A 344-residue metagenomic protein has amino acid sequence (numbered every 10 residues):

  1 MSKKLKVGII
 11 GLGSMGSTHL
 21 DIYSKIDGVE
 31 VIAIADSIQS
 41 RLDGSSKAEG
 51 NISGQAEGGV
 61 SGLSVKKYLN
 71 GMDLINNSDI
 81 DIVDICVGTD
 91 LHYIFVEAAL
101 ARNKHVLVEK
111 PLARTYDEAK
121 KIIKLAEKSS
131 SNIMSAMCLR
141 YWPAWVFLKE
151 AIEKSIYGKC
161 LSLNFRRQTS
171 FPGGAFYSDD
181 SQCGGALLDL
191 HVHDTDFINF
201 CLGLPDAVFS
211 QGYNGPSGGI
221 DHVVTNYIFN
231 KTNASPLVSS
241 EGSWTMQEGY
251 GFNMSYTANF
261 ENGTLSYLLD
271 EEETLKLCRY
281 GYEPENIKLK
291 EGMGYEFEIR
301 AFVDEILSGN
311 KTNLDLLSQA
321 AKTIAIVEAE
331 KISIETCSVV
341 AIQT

Functional and structural regions predicted by a protein language model:
M1, V29, I82-D84, D304-T344: C-terminal helix-rich "cap/oligomerization" subdomain common to oxidoreductases
M1-S61: N-terminal Rossmann-like dinucleotide-binding module
H19, G62-L125: Beta-loop-alpha module in the N-terminal Rossmann-like domain of NAD(P)-dependent dehydrogenases, especially those
V108, I133-S135, S240, Y267: Hydrophobic residues in well-ordered beta-strands that form the structural core
K121-C138, K159-L163: Rossmann-fold dehydrogenase core element
L139-S217, C337: Predominantly a Rossmann-like dinucleotide-binding segment in NAD(P)-dependent oxidoreductases
T195-T274, I299-K311: Contiguous beta-strand/loop segments that form the cofactor/metal-binding neighborhood of enzyme cores
K288-R300, D315: Active-site loop of classical SDR/Rossmann-like NAD(P)-dependent oxidoreductases, centered on the catalytic Tyr-X3-Lys
